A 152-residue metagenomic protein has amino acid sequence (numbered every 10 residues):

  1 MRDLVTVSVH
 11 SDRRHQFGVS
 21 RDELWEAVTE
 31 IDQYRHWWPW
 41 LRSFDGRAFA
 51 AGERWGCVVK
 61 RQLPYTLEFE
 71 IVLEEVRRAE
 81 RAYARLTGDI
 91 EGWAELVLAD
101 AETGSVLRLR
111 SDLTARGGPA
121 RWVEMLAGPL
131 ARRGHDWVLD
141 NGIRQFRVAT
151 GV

Functional and structural regions predicted by a protein language model:
M1-A50: Hydrophobic ligand-binding cavity/cleft-lining segments
L4, D45-I90, N141-V152: Glycine-rich portal/gate segments that line the openings of hydrophobic small-molecule binding cavities
S8-Q16, R54, E68, R81 (+2 more regions): Intrinsic-disorder/low-complexity, polar/charged segments enriched in Ser/Thr/Lys/Arg/Asp/Glu/Gln
G18-D22, G46-A51, E74-A79, V97-V106: A short, structured loop/turn motif at beta-sheet edges
L24-V28, Y34, W55, L73 (+2 more regions): Hydrophobic pocket/interface hotspot
R85-D140: Beta-strand/loop substructures that line and gate deep hydrophobic ligand-binding cavities in soluble
